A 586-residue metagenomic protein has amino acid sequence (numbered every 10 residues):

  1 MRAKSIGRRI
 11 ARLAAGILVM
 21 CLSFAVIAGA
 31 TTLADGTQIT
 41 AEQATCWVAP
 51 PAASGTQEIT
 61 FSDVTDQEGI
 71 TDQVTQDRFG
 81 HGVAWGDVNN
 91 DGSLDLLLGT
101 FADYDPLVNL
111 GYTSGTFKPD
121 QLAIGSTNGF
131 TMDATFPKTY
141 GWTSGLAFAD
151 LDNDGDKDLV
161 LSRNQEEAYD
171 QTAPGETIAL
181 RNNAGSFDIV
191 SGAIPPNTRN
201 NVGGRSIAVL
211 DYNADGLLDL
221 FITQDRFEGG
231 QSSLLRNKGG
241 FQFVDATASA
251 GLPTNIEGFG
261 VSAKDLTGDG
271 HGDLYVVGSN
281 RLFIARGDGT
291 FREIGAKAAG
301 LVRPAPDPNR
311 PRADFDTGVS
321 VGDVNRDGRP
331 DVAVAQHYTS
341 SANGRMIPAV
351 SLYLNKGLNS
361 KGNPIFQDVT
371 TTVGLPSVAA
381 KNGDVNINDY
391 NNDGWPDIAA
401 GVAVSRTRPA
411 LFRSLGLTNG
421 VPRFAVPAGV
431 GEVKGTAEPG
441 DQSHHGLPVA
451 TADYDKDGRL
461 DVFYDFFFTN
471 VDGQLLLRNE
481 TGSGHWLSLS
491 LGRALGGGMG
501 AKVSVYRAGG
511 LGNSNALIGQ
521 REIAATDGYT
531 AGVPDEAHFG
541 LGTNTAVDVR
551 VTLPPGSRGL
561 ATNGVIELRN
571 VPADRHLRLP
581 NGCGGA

Functional and structural regions predicted by a protein language model:
A14-A25: Bacterial N-terminal signal peptides
L33-R78, Y112-G141, I178-V202, L235-I256 (+7 more regions): Blade-edge motifs of beta-propeller repeat domains
E68, D72, P422-A586: Gly/Ser/Thr/Pro-enriched helix-cap/hinge segments flanking short amphipathic alpha-helices
E68-D105: Beta-strand-rich domains and repeat architectures in extracellular enzymes and scaffolds, especially beta-propellers
G80-N90, W142-N153, G204-A214, E257-G268 (+6 more regions): Beta-propeller blade termini
D91, D95, D154, D158 (+9 more regions): Acidic carboxylate motifs that coordinate Ca2+ or other divalent cations, activating on Asp/Glu
L96-T100, L159-R163, L220-Q224, L274-G278 (+4 more regions): Hydrophobic beta-strand segments that make up the repeating blades of beta-propeller and related beta-repeat
L107-K118, A168-G175, D225-G230, V276 (+3 more regions): Short, solvent-exposed loop/turn segments at conserved positions within beta-propeller repeat blades
